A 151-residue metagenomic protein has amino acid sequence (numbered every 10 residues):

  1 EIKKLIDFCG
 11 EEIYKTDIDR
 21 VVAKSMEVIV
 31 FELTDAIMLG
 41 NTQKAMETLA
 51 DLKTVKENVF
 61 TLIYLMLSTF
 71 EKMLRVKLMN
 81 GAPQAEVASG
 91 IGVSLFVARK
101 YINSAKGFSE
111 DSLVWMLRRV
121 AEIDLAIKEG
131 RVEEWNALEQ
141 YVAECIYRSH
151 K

Functional and structural regions predicted by a protein language model:
E1-E32, A36-L39: Long, charge-dense, solvent-exposed interaction surfaces that engage phosphate-rich ligands
M38, T42-K151: Helix-rich C-terminal "collar"/helical-bundle subdomain used as an assembly and partner-interaction module in RFC-like
